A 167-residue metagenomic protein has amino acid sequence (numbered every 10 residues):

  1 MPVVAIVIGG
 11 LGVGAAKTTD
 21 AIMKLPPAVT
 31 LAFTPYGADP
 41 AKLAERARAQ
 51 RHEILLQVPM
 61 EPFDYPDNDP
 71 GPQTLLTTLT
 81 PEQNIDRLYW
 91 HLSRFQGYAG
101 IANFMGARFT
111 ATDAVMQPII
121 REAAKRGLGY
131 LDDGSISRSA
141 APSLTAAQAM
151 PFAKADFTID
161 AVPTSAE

Functional and structural regions predicted by a protein language model:
M1-D69: Active-site beta->alpha N-cap acidic-glycine motif
A5-G9, A28-L31, L76-T78, G106 (+1 more regions): Short linear motifs at secondary-structure transitions and domain/linker junctions
A38, L79, A114: Conserved active-site and cofactor/substrate-binding residues in soluble primary-metabolism enzymes
E45-A47, D69-Q73, T145-A149, E167: Short low-complexity, flexible loop/linker segments enriched in glycine and/or proline with clustered acidic
I54-P59, L76-T80, P151: A polyampholytic, Gly/Pro-enriched intrinsically disordered region
D64, N68-G71, N103, K125: General secondary-structure edge motif
D69-Y89: Glycine/small-residue-rich loop that forms an oxyanion/phosphate-binding "nest" at active or ligand-binding sites
Q83-E167: Catalytic domains of cell-wall/extracellular-matrix polysaccharide-remodeling enzymes, centered on de-N-acetylation
